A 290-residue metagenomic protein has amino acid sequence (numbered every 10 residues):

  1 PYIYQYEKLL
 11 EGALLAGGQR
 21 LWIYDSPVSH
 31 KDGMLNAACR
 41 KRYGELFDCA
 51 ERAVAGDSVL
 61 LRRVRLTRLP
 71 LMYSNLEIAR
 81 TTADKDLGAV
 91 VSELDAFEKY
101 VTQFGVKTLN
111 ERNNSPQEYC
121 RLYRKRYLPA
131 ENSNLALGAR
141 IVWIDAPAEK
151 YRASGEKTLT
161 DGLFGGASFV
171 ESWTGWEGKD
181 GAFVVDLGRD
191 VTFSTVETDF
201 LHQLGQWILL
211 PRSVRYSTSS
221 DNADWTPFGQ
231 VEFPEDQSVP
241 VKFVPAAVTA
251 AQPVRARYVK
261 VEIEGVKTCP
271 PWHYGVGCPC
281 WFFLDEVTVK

Functional and structural regions predicted by a protein language model:
P1-L135: Catalytic domains of carbohydrate-active enzymes that cleave complex glycans
K8, L159-D161, P211: Short, charged low-complexity linear motifs
C39, C49, C120, A146 (+2 more regions): Generic recognition of cysteine residues
A79, K150-Y151, F193: Short, surface-exposed beta-strand/loop "edge" segments at domain boundaries and coil↔beta transitions
A130-F164: Predominantly extracellular/luminal regions of secreted and cell-surface proteins, especially disulfide-bonded
A146, D221, F233: Residues that form or immediately flank small-molecule/cofactor binding pockets and catalytic motifs
F164-G229, K242-K290: Aromatic, loop-rich ligand-recognition surfaces of beta-strand-rich domains
P227-Q237: Solvent-exposed serine/threonine-rich low-complexity stretches and specific carbohydrate-binding patches
